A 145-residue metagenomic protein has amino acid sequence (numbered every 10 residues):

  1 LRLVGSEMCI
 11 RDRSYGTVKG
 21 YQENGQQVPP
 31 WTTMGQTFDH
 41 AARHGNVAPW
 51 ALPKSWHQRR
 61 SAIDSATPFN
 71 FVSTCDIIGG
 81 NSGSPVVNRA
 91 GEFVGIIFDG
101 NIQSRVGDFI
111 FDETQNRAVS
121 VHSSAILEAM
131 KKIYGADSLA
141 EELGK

Functional and structural regions predicted by a protein language model:
L1-G5, C9-I10: Single conserved hydrophobic/aromatic residue that forms the stacking wall/gate of nucleotide- or nucleobase-binding
R11, T32, Q36, F69 (+3 more regions): Feature representing long, continuous alpha-helical segments
R11-D64: Chymotrypsin/trypsin-fold serine protease catalytic domain
Y15-T17, C75, G100: Short, flexible loop/turn elements at secondary-structure junctions
E23-Q26, I97, G107: Short, solvent-exposed loop/turn and secondary-structure capping segments
H57-G79: Short, basic/aromatic recognition patches
D76-I97: Catalytic nucleophile loop of clan PA
I102-K145: C-terminal cap/linker of serine protease catalytic domains
